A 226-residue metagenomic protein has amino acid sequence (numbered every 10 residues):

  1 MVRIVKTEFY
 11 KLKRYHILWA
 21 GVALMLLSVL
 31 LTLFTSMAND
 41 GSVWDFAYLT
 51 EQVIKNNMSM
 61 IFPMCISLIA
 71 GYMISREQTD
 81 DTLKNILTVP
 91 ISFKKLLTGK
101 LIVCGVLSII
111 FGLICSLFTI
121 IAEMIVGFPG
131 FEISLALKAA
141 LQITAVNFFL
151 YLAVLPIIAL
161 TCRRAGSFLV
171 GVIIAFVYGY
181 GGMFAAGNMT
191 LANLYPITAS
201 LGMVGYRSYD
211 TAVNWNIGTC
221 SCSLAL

Functional and structural regions predicted by a protein language model:
M1-V22, R163-G166: Aromatic- and glycine-rich beta-strand/loop motifs that create alpha-glucan
H16-L18, S92-K94, T98, R164-V170: Membrane-helix interface segments
A20-M25, A165-G182: Pore- or pathway-lining transmembrane helices of multi-pass membrane proteins that form conduits for solutes/ions
S28-I66, T98-R163, V204-T211: Secretory targeting signals
L31-T50, V172-L226: Terminal transmembrane helical anchor/hairpin motif
I66-Q78, L83, V154-L169, L224-L226: Transmembrane alpha-helical segments in integral membrane proteins
M73-G105: Helix-loop-helix units of permease transmembrane domains in multi-pass membrane transporters, especially ABC
